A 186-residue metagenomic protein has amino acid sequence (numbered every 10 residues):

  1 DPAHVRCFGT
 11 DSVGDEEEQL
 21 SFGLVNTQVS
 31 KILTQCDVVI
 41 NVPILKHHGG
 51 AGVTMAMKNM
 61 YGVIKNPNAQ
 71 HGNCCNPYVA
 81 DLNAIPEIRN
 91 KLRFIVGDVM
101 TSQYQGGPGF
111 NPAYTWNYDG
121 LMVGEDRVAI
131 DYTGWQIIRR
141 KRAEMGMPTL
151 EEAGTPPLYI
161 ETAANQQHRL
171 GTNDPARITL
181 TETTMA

Functional and structural regions predicted by a protein language model:
D1-A186: Extended, low-polarity segments enriched in aliphatic/aromatic residues
